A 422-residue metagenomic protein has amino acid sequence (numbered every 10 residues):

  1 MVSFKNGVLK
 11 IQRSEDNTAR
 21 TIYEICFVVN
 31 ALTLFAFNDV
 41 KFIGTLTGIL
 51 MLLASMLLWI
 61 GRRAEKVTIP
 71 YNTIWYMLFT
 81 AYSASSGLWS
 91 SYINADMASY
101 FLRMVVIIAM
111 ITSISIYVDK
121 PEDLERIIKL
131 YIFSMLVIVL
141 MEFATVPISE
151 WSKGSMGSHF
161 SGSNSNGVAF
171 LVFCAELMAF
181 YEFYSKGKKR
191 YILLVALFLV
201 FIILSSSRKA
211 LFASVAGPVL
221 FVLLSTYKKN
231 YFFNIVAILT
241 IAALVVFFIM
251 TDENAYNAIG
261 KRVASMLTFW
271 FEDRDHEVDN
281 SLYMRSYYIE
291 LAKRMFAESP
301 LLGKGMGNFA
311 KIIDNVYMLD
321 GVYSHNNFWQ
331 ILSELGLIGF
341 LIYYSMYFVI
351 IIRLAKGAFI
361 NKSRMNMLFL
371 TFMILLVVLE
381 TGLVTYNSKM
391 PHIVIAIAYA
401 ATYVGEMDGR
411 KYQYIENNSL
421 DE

Functional and structural regions predicted by a protein language model:
M1-R63, F79-S91, L376-V378, I393: N-terminal signal-anchor transmembrane segment
Q12-T21, W59-I74, E182-L193, T226-I235 (+1 more regions): Membrane-interface helix-loop-helix junctions at transmembrane boundaries of multi-pass membrane enzymes, predominantly
V28, L52-S55, L368-E380, T385-E422: Transmembrane alpha-helices of multi-pass inner-membrane enzymes
G61-A64, R126-K129, K189, D314 (+3 more regions): Hydrophobic transmembrane alpha-helices and their immediate junctions
N72-A84, I93-I116, R126, L130-M135 (+3 more regions): Aromatic-anchored transmembrane helix interface
E125-W151, S163-Y227, I374: Alpha-helical transmembrane segments of multi-pass inner-membrane proteins
W151-S161, R274-L335: Long extracytoplasmic/lumenal interhelical loops at the membrane interface of multi-pass membrane proteins
L204-S205, S225-R274, K293-E298: A membrane-periplasm/extracellular boundary helix in multi-pass inner-membrane enzymes that assemble envelope glycans
